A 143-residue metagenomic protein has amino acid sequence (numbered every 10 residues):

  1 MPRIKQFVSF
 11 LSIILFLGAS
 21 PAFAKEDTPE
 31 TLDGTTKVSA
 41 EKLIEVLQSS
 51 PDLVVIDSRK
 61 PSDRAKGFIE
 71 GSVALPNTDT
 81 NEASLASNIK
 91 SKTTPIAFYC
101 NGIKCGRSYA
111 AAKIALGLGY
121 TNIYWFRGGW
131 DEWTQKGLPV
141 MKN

Functional and structural regions predicted by a protein language model:
P2-V54, P61-D63: Flexible, polar/low-complexity N-terminal or interdomain linker segments that lie immediately upstream of folded
L47-P51, C100, L116, T134-G137: Sec/Tat-exported extracytoplasmic proteins
Q48-S84: N-terminal, post-signal-peptide region of Sec/Tat-exported proteins
R64-K66, G106-S108, T134-Q135: Extracytoplasmic/secreted cell-surface and envelope-processing proteins
F68, G119, G137: Conserved functional loop/turn residues at catalytic and ligand-binding sites
S84-D131: Catalytic cysteine-centered active loop of the rhodanese-like fold, especially the PTP/DSP P-loop
L138-N143: Active-site neighborhoods of enzymes that stabilize oxyanions during catalysis
